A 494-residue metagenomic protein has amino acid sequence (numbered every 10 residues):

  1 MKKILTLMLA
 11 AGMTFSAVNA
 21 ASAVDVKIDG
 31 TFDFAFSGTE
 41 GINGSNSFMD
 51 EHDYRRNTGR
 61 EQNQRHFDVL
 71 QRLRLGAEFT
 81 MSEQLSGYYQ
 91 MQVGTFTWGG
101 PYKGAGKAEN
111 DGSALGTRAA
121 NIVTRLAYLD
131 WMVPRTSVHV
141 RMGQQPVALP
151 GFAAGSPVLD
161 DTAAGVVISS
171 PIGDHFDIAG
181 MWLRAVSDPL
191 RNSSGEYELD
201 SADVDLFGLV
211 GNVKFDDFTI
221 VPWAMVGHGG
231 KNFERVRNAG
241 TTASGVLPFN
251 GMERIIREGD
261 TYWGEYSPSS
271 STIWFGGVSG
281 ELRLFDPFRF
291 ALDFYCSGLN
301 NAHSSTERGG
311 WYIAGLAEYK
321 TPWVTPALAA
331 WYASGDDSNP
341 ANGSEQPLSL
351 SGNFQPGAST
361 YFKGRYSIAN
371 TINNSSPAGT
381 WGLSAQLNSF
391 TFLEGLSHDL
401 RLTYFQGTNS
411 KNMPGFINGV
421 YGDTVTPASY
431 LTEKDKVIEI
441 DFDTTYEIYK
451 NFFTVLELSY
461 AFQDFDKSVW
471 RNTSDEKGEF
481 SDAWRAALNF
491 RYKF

Functional and structural regions predicted by a protein language model:
T6-Q144, V166-F176, V213-F218, P222 (+3 more regions): Beta-barrel outer-membrane channel/assembly domains of diderm bacteria
G41-M49, G100-G106, V147, G151-L159 (+8 more regions): Outer-membrane beta-barrel translocator domains and adjoining extracellular loop/strand segments of Gram-negative
H139-V221, G230: Internal, well-ordered domain-core segments that constitute the primary functional module of diverse proteins
A224-G227, F233-R235: Generic multipass alpha-helical transmembrane bundles of integral membrane proteins
W331-D337: Hard-cation-handling environments
P340-P377: Flexible glycine-rich, low-complexity coil/linker segments exposed to the extracellular/periplasmic environment
